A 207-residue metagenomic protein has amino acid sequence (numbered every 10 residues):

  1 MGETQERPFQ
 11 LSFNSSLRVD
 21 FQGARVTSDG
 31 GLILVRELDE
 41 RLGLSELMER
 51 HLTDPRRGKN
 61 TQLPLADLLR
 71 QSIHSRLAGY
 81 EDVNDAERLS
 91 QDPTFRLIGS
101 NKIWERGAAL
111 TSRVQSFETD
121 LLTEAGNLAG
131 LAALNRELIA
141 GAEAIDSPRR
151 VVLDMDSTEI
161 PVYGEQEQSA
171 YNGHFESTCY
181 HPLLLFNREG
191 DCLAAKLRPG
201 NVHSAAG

Functional and structural regions predicted by a protein language model:
M1-G207: Dynamic "connector" segments at or just before major functional cores
